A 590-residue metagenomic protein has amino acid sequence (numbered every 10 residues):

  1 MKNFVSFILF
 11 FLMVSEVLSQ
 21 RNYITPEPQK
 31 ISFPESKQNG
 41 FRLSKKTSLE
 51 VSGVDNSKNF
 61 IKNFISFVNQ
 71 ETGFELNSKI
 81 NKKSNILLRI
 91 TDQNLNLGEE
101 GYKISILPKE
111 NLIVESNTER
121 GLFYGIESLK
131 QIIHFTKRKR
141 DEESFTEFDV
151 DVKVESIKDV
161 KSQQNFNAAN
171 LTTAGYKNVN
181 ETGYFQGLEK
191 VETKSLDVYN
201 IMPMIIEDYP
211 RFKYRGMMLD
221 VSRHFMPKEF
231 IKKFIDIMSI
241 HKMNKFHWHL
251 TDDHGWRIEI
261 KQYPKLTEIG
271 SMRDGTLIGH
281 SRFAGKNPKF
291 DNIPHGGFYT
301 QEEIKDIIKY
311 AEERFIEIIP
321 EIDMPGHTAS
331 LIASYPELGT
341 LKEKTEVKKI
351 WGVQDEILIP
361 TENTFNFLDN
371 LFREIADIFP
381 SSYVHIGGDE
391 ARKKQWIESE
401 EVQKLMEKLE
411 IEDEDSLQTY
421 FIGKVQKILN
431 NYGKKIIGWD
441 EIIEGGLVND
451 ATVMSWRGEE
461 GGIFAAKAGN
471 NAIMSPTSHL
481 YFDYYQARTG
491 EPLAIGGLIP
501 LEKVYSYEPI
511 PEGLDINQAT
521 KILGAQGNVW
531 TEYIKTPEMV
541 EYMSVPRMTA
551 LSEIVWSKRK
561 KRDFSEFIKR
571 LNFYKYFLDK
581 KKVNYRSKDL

Functional and structural regions predicted by a protein language model:
M1-Y23: Bacterial Sec-dependent N-terminal signal peptides
V17-G187, E192, D197-P210, N430-W439 (+4 more regions): Acidic, contiguous N-terminal accessory segments
S57, F225-P227, D253-E259, P325-L331 (+6 more regions): Flexible loop/turn segments at secondary-structure boundaries
F74, M243, R314-I316, K434 (+1 more regions): Short glycine/serine/threonine/alanine-rich loop segments
L107-D355, P360-Y383, K424, I428 (+1 more regions): Feature activates predominantly on carbohydrate-active enzymes
L331-E337, T345-K349, V353-A451, W456-F464: Active-site neighborhood of glycoside hydrolase catalytic domains
K435-A451, R457-L590: Flexible, acidic glycine-rich loops studded with aromatic residues
